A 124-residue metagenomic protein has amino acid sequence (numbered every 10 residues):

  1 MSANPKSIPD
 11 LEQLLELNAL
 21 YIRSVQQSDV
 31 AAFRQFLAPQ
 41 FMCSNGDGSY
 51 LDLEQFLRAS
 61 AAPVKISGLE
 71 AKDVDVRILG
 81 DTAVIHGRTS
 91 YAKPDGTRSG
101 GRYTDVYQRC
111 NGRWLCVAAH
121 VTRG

Functional and structural regions predicted by a protein language model:
S2-Q35, Q40-G124: A beta-strand edge to alpha-helix "cap/lid" segment located at domain peripheries
